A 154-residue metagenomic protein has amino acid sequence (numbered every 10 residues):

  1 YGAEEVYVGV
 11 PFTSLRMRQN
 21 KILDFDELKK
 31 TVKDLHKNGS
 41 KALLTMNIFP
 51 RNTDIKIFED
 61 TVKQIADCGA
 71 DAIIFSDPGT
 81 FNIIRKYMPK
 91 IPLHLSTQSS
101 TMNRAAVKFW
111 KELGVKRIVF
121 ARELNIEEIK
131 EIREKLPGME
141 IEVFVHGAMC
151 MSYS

Functional and structural regions predicted by a protein language model:
Y1-S154: Non-catalytic helical/linker scaffolds that mediate oligomerization, partner binding, and domain coupling around large
